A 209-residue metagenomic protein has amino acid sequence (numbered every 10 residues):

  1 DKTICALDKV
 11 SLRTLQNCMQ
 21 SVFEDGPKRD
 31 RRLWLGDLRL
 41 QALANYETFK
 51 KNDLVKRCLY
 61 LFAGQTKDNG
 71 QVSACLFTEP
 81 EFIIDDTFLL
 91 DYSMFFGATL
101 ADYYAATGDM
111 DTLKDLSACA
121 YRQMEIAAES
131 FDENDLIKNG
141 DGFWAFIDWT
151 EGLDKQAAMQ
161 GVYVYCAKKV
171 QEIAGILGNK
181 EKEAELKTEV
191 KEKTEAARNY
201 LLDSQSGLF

Functional and structural regions predicted by a protein language model:
D1-E129: Substrate-binding groove/exosite segments of carbohydrate-active enzymes
N69-F96, A105, M110, A127-F209: The feature captures the catalytic groove of carbohydrate-active enzymes
